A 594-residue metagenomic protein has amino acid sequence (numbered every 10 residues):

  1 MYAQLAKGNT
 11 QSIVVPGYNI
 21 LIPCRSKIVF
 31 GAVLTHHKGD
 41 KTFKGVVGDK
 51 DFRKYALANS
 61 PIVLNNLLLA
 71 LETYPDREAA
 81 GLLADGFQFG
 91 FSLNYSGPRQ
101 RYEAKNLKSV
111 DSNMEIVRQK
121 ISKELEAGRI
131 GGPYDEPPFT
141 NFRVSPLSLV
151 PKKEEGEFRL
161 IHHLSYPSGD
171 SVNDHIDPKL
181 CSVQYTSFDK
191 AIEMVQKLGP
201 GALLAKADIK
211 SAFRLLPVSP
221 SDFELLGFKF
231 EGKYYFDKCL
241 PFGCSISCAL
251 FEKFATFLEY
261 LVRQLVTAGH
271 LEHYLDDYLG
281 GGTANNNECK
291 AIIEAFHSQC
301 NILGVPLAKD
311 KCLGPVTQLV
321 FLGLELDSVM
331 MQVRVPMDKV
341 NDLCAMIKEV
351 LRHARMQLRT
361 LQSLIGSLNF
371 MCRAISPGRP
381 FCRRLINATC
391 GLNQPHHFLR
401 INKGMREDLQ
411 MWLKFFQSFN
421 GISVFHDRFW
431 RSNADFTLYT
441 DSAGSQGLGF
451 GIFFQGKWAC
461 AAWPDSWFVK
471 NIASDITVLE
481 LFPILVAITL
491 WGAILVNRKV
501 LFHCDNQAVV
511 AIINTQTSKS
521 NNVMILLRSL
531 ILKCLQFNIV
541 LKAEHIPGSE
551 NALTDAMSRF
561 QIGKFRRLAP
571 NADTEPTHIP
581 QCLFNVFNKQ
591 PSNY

Functional and structural regions predicted by a protein language model:
M1-P23, K27-V29: Cys/His Zn-binding finger modules involved in RNA regulation
L21-G199, L203, G281, I293 (+1 more regions): Intrinsically disordered, low-complexity regulatory segments at domain boundaries and processing junctions
K108, S112, I116-K253, Q299 (+2 more regions): Catalytic-core region of right-hand nucleic acid polymerases
S168-P178, L215-P217, T267-L303, L324-R334 (+2 more regions): Catalytic palm subdomain of template-directed nucleic-acid polymerases, centered on the conserved carboxylate motif
S187, G232-T256, F454-F482, Q507-N522: A short, polar/acidic, helix/strand-boundary loop motif
C248-A295, K309, A487-C504: Active-site palm subdomain of RNA-directed nucleic acid polymerases
E272-H273, D277, G282, I488-A552: RNase H catalytic domain
D427-V478, T489-A493, L501, I513-N514: RNase H-like nuclease fold core
